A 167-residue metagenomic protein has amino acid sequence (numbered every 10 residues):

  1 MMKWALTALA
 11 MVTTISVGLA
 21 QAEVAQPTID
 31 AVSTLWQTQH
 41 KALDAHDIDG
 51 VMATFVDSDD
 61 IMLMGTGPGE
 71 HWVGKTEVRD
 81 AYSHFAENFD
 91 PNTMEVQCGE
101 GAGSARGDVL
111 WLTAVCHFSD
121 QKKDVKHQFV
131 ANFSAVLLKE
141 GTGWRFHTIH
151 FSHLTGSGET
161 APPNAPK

Functional and structural regions predicted by a protein language model:
M1-A5: Positively charged n-region of N-terminal signal peptides that target proteins for export
T7-S16: Bacterial N-terminal signal peptides
G18-T54, T160-K167: Short, low-complexity N-terminal intrinsically disordered segments enriched in polar/charged residues
P27-D30, I48-A105, H127-F129: A solvent-exposed, acidic/Ser-Thr-rich amphipathic alpha-helical stretch
F55-V56, G67, A114-C116, F133-A135 (+1 more regions): A mature extracytoplasmic/lumenal domain signature
G107-F118: A short hydrophobic beta-strand element
K122-D124: Outer-membrane beta-barrel domain signature
Q128-S157: Short beta-strand edge/turn micro-motifs at domain boundaries
